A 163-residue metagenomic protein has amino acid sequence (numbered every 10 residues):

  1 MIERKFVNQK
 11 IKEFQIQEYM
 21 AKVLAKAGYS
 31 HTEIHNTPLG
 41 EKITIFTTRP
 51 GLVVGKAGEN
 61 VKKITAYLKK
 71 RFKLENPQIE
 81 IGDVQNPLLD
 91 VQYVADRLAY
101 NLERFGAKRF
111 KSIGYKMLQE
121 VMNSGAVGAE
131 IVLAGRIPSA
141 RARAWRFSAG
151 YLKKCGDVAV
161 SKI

Functional and structural regions predicted by a protein language model:
M1-I163: RNA-contacting regions in translation and RNA-metabolism proteins, encompassing KH/S1 modules where present
